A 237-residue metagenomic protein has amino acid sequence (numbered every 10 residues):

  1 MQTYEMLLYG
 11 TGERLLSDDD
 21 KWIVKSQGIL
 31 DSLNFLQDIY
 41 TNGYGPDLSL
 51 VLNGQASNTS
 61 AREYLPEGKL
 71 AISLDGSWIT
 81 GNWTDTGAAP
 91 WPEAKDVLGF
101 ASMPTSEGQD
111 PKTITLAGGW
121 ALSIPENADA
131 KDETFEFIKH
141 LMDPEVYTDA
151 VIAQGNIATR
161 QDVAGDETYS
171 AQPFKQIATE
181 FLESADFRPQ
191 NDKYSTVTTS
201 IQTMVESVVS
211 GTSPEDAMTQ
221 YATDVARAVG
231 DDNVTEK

Functional and structural regions predicted by a protein language model:
M1-L30, A61: Extracytoplasmic/periplasmic solute-binding protein
K21-G54, G99, M103: Glycine-centered hinge/linker elements that transmit conformational signals in sensory and ligand-binding systems
N42-P46, G87-Q154, T212: Extracytoplasmic/periplasmic substrate-recognition and gating elements
S49-P66: Short helix-initiation/N-cap motifs at beta->coil->alpha
P66-G76: Alpha-to-beta junction loops
D75-T80, G118-W120: Beta->alpha turn/N-cap motifs
A101-S102, V151-T203, S207, V234-K237: Long, aromatic- and glycine/proline-rich binding clefts that accommodate carbohydrate-like moieties
T223-K237: Short, low-complexity disordered leader/linker segments with a strong preference for bacterial N-terminal type II
